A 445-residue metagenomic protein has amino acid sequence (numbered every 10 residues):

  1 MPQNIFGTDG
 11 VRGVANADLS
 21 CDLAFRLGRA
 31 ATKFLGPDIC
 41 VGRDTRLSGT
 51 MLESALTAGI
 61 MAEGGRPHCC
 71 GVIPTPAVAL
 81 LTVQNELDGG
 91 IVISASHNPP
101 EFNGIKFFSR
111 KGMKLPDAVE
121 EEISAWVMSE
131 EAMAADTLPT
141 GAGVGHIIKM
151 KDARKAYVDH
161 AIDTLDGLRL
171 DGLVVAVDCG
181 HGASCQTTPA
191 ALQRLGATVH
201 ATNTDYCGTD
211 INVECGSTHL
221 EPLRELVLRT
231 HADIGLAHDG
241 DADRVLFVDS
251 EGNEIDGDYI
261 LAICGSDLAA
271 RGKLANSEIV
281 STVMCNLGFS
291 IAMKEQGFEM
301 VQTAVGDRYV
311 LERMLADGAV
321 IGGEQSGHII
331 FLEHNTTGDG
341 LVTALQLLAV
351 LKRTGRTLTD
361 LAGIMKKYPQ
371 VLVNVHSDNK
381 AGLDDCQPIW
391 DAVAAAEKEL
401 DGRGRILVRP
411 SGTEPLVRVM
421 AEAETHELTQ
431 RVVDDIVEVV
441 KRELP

Functional and structural regions predicted by a protein language model:
M1, V14, N103-T230: Gly/Ser/Thr-enriched, mixed-charge loops and adjacent short helices that form phosphate/oxyanion-binding elements
M1-G64, D88, G143-V174, D385: An N-terminal, well-structured beta->alpha segment
F6-G7, V41-R43, P67-G71, V92-I93 (+8 more regions): General beta-strand structural signal in soluble alpha/beta enzymes
R29, K33, I39-F102, A190-V248: N-terminal small/polar loop signature for handling phosphorylated ligands or for N-terminal nucleophile
T45-T50, N98, H181-Q186, A242-D243 (+2 more regions): Gly/Ser/Thr-rich loops at beta-strand to alpha-helix junctions that form or flank small-molecule/cofactor-binding
A77, E121-V158, S250-G323, I330-F331: Proline/glycine-rich low-complexity loops and linkers
I234, R271-P445: Phosphate-binding and adjacent anionic-ligand microenvironments
